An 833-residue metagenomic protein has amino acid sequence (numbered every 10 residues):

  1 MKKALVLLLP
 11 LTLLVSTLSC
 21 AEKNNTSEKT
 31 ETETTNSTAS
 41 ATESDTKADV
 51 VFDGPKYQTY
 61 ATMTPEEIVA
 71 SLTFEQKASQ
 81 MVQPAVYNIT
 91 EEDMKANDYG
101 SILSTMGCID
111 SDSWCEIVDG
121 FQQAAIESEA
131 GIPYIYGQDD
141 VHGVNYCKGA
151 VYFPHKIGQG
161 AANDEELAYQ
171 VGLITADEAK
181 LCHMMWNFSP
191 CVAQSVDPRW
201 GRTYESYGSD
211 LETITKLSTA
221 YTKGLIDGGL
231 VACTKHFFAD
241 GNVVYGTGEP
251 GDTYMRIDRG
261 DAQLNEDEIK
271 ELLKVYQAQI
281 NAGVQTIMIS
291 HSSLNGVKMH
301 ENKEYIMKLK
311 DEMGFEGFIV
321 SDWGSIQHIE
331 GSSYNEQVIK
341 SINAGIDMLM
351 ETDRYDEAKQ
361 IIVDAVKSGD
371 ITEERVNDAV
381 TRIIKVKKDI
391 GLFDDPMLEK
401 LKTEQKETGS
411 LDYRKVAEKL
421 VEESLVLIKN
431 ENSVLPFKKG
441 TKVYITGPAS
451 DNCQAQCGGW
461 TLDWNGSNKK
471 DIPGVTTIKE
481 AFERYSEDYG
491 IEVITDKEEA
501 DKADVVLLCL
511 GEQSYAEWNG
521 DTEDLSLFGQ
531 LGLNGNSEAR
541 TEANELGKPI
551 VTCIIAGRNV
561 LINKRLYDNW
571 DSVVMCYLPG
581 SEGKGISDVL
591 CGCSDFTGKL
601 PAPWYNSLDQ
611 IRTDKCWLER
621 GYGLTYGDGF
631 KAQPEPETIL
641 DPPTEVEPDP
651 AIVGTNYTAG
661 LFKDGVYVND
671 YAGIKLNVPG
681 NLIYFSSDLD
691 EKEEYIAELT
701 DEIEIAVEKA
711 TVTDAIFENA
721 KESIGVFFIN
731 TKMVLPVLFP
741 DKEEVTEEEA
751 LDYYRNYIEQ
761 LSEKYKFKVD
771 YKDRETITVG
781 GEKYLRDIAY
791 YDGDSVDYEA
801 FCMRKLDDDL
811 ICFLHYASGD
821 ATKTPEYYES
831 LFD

Functional and structural regions predicted by a protein language model:
M1-L9: Positively charged n-region of N-terminal signal peptides that target proteins for export
S16-S19: C-terminal motif of bacterial Sec signal peptides marking the signal peptidase cleavage site
A21-E647: Glycoside hydrolase catalytic-domain context in secreted enzymes
T73, A179, I383, S424 (+5 more regions): Short conserved aromatic/hydrophobic patches within beta-strands of well-structured domains
T73, V646-V712: N-terminal "mature-domain start" segment
E431-P436, G665-K675, I758-L761: Short aromatic-glycine motifs in intrinsically disordered, low-complexity regions
L682-Y684, Q760-S762, D807-D833: Surface-exposed amphipathic alpha-helical segments
D690-C802, L806, I811: Conserved polar/disulfide-associated segments of primarily extracytoplasmic proteins
